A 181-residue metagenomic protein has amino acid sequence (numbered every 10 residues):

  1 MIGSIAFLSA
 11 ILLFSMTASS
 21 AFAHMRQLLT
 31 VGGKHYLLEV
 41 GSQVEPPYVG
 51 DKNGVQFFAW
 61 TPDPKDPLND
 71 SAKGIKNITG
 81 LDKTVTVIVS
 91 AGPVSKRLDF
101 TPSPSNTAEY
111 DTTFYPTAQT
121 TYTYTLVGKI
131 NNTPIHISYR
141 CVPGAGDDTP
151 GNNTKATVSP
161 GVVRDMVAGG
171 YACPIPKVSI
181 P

Functional and structural regions predicted by a protein language model:
M1-L8: Bacterial N-terminal signal peptides that target proteins for export
I11-S20: C-terminal segment of classical bacterial N-terminal signal peptides
A21-P181: N-terminal soluble domains immediately following signal/targeting peptides that reside in extracytoplasmic
